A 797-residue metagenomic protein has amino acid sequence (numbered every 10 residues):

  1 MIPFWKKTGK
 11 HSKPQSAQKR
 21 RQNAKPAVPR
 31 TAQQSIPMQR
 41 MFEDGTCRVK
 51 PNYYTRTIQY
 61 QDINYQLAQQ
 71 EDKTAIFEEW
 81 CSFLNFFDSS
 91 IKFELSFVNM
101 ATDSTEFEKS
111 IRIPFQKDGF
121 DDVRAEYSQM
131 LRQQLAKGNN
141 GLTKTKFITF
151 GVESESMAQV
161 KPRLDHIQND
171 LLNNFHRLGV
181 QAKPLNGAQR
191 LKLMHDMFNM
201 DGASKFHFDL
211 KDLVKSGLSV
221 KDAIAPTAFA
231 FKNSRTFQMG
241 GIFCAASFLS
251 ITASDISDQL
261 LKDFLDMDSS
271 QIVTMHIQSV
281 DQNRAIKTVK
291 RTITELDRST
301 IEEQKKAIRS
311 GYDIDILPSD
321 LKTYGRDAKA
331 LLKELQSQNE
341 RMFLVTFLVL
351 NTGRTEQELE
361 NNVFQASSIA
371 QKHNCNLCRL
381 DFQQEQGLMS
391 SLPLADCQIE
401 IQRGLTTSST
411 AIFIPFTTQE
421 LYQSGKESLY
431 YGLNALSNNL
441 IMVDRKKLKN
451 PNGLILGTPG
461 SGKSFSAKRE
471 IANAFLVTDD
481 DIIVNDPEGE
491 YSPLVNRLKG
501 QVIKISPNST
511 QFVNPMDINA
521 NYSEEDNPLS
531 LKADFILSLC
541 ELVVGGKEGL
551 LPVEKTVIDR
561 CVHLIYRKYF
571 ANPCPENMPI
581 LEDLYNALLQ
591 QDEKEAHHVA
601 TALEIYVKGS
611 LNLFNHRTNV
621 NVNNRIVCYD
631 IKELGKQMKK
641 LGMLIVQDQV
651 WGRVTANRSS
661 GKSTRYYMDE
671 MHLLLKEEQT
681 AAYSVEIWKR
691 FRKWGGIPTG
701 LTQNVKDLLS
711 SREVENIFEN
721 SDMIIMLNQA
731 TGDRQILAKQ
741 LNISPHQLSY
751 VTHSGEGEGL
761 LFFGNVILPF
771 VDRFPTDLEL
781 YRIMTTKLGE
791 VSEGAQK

Functional and structural regions predicted by a protein language model:
I2-T418: Extended, folded cores of ATP/NTP-driven motor/assembly subunits in large transport and secretion machines
I63, Q70-S89, S96, M100 (+11 more regions): P-loop NTPase motor domains
I455: Hydrophobic anchor at the beta1->P-loop junction of P-loop NTPases
T458: P-loop (Walker A) phosphate-binding loop of NTP-binding proteins
S461-N514: Walker A/P-loop NTP-binding active-site region of P-loop NTPases, recognizing the glycine-rich GxxxxGKT/S
K499-I503, E713-M726: A short helix-turn-beta junction within AAA+ P-loop NTPase domains corresponding to the substrate/partner-engaging
T702: H-loop/switch region of ABC-family ATPase nucleotide-binding domains
L741-Q796: Conserved P-loop NTPase
